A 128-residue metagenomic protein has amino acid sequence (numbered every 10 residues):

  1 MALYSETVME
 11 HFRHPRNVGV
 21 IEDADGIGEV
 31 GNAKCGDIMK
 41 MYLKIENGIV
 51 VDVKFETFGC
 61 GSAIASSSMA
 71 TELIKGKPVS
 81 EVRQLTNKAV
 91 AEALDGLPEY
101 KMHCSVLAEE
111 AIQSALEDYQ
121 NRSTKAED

Functional and structural regions predicted by a protein language model:
M1-D23, I27-G28, E46, V51 (+2 more regions): C-terminal binding/interaction regions
D23, C35-G36: Short solvent-exposed loop/turn micro-motifs enriched in small/polar/acidic residues
V30-K34: Short Gly/Pro-enriched turn/cap motifs at secondary-structure boundaries
C35, T57-S66, C104: Short, thiol/selenol-centered motifs that function as redox-active sites or metal-ligating centers
D37-N47: Short beta-strand elements
I49-K54, I64: Short small-residue beta-strand/loop micro-motif enriched in glycine and branched aliphatics
S62-K77: Alpha-helical support elements that line or immediately flank enzyme active sites and cofactor-binding pockets
